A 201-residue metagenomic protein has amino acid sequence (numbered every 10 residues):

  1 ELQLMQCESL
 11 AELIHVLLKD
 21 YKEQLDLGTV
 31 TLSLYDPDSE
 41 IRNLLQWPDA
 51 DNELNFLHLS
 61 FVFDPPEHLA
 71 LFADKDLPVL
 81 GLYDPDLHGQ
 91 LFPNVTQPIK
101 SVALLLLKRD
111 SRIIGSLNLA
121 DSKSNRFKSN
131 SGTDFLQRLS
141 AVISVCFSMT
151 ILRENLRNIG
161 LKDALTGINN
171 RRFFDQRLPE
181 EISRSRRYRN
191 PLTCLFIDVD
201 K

Functional and structural regions predicted by a protein language model:
C7-W47, D51-L57: Helix-loop-beta substructure at the N-terminus of cytosolic sensory domains that couple signal/ligand detection
D51-V95: Regulatory sensory and allosteric helical modules in signal-transduction proteins and certain transcription factors
K100-K108: A short, aliphatic-rich beta-strand micro-motif
L107-L117: Short hydrophobic/glycine-rich mini-motifs in sensory/regulatory modules that couple input to downstream signaling
S116-F127: Short beta-strand-to-loop transition segments that serve as allosteric relay/switch motifs in sensory/regulatory domains
F127-S148, N155: Amphipathic alpha-helical "output/dimerization" segments
N158-Q176, I197-D200: Conserved nucleotide-binding and Mg2+-coordinating catalytic segments in signaling enzymes
R177-K201: Active-site-proximal structural segments of metal-dependent nucleotidyl cyclase/transferase enzymes
